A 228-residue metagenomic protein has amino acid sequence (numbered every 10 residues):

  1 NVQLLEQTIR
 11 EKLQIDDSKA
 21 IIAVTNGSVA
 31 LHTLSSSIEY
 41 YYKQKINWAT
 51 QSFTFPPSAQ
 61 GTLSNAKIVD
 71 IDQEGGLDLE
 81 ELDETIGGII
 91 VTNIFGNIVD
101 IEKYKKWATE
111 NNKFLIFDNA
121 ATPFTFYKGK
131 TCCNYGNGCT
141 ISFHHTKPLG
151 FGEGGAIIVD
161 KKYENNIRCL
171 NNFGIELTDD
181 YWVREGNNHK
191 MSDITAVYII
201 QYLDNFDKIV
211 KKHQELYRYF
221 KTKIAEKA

Functional and structural regions predicted by a protein language model:
N1, T122-K128, Y135-A228: Active-site region of PLP-dependent enzymes
V2, E6-L34, T50-Q51: Short loop-beta-helix segment that forms the pyridoxal 5′-phosphate
T8, K12, I21, S37 (+5 more regions): Alpha-helical structural signal in soluble globular domains
D17-A20, Q44-N47, N166: Short acidic capping loops at alpha-helix termini that bridge into adjacent secondary structure
I21-A23, A66-I68, C139-T140: Conserved beta-strand scaffold positions in the cores of enzyme catalytic domains, especially in NTP/NDP-utilizing
V29-N119, P123: PLP-dependent aminotransferase-like
T85, N134-Y135: Alpha-helix C-terminal capping/helix-to-coil transition sites in glycosyltransferase folds
